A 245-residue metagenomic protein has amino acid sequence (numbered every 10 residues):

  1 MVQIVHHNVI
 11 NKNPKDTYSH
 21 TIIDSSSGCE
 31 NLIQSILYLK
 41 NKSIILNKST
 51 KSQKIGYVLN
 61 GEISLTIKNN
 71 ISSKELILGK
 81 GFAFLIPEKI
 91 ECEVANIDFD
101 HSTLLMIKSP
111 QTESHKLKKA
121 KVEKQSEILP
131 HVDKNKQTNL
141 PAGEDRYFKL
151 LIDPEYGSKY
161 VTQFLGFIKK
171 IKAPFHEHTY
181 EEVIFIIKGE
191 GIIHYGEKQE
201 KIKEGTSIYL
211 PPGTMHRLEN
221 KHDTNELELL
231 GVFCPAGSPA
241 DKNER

Functional and structural regions predicted by a protein language model:
M1-I33, T112-V161, N243-R245: A short, N-terminal "cap"/entry segment at the start of jelly-roll beta-barrel domains of the cupin/DSBH fold
S19-I23, I33-T50, Q163-H178: Conserved short histidine dyad/triad with adjacent acidic residue
G28-C29, F82, E88-S114, E204 (+1 more regions): Ligand-binding loop in jelly-roll beta-barrel domains
C29-K48, I55-I67: The feature marks the first
K51, I71, I90-E91, D100 (+3 more regions): A generic "binding-loop/recognition-motif" signal
K51-N69, I171, T179-I192, G196-E197: Glycine- and acidic-residue-biased ligand/ion/polar-headgroup-sensing regions
N70-E88, E197-G213: Short acidic-glycine-tyrosine-enriched beta hairpin
